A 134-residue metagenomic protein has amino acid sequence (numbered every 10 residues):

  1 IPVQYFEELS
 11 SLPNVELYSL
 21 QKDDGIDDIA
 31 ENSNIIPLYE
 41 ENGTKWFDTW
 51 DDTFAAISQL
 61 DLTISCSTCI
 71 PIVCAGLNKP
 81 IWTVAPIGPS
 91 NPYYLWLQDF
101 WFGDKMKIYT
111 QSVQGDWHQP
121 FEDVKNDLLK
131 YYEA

Functional and structural regions predicted by a protein language model:
I1-A134: Catalytic machinery of carbohydrate-active enzymes, primarily nucleotide-sugar-dependent glycosyltransferases
